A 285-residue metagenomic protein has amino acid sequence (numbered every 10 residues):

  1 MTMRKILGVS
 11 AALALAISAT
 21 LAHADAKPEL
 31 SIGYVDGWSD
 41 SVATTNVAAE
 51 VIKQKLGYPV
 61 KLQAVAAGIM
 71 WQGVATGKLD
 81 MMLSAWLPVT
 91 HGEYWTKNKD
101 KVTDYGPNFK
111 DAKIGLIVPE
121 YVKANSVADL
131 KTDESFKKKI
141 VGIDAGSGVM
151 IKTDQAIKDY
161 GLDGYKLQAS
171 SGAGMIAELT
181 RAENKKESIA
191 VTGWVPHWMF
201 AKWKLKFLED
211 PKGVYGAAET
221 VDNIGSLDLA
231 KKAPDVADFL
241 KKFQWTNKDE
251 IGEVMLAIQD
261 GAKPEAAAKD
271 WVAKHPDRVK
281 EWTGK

Functional and structural regions predicted by a protein language model:
A22-I32, K131-K137, D277-K285: Immediate post-signal peptide segment of exported/extracytoplasmic ligand-binding proteins
K27-N46, A67: Extracytoplasmic "Venus flytrap"
W38-S39, K61-G73, L167-E178: Short helix-initiation/N-cap motifs at beta->coil->alpha
S39-Y58, I157: Short, polar/charged alpha-helical segment
A43, K152-Y165, A169-K186, A218-T220 (+2 more regions): An extracytoplasmic/periplasmic, membrane-proximal ligand-sensing/linker region
L83-N98, R181-K206: A ligand-binding cleft/hinge motif common to bilobed small-molecule-binding domains
K99-G146: A conserved helix-loop-strand patch within extracytoplasmic ligand-binding domains of the periplasmic binding
K113-K123, E219-A233: A bilobed periplasmic-binding-protein/Venus flytrap-type ligand-binding module shared by bacterial periplasmic
